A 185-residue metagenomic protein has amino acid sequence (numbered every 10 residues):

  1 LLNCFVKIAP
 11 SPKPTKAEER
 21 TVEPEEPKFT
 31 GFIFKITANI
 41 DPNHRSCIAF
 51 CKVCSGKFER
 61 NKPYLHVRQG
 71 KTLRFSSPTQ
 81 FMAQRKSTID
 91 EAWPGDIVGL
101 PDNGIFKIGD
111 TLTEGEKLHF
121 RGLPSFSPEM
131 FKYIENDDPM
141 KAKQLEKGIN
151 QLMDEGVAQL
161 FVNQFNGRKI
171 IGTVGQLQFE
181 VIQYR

Functional and structural regions predicted by a protein language model:
L1-R185: Structural and coupling elements of P-loop NTPases
